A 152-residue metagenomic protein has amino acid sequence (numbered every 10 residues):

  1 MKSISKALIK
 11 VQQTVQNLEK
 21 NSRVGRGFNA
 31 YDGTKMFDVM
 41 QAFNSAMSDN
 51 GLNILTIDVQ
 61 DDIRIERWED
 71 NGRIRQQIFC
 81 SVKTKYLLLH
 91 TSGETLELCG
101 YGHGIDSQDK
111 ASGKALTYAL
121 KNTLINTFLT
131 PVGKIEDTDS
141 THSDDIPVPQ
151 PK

Functional and structural regions predicted by a protein language model:
M1-K152: Polyanion-binding surfaces on beta-sheet-dominated domains and ring/shell assemblies
